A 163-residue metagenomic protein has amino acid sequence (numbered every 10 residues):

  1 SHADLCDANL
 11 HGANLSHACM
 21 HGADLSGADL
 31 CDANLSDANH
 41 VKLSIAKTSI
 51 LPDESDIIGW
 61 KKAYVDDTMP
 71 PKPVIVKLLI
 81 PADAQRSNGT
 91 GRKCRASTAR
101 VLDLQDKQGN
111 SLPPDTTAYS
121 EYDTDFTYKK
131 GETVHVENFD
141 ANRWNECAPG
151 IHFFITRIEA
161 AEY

Functional and structural regions predicted by a protein language model:
S1-Y163: Intrinsic low-complexity/IDR segments
